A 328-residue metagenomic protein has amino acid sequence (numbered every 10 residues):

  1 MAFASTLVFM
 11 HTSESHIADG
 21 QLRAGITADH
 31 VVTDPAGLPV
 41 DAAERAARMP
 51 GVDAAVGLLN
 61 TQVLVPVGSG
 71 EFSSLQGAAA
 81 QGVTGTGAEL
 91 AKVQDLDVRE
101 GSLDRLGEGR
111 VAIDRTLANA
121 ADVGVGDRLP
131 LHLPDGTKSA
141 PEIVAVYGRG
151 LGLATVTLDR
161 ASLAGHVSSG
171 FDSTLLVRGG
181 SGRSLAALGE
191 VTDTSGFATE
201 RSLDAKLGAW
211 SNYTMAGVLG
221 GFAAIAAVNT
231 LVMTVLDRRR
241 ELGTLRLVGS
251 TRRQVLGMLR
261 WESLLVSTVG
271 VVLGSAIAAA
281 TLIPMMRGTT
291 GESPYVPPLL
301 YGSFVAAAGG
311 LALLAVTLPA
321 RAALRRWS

Functional and structural regions predicted by a protein language model:
M1-L117, D127: Juxtamembrane segments of multi-pass membrane proteins
A2-F3, A209-N229, V266-G274, L300-F304 (+1 more regions): Alpha-helical transmembrane segments of integral membrane proteins
S5, F9-S13, I225-T230, A276 (+3 more regions): Transmembrane alpha-helix boundary/anchor motif
A24-T27, V146-S181, T192-A198: Small-residue transmembrane helix packing/gating motifs
E100-S162: Hydrophobic secondary-structure segments that place a key small or acidic residue at a functional site
E190-A223, L236-D237: Peri-transmembrane interface segments
A226-V271: Interfacial "coupling" helices/loops that link adjacent transmembrane helices in transporter permeases
V269-G310, T317-S328: Short helix-loop junctions at transmembrane helix boundaries
